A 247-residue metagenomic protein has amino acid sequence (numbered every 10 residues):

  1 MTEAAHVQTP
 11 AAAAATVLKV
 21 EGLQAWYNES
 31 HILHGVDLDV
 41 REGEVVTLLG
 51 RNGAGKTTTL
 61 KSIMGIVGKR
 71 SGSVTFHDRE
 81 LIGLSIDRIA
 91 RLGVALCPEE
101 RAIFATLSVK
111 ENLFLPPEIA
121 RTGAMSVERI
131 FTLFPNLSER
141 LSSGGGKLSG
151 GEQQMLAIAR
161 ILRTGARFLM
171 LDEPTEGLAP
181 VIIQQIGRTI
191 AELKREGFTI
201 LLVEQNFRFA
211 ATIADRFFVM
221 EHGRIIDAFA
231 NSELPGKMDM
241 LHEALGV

Functional and structural regions predicted by a protein language model:
T2-V247: Glycine-rich phosphate-binding loops of nucleotide-dependent enzymes
